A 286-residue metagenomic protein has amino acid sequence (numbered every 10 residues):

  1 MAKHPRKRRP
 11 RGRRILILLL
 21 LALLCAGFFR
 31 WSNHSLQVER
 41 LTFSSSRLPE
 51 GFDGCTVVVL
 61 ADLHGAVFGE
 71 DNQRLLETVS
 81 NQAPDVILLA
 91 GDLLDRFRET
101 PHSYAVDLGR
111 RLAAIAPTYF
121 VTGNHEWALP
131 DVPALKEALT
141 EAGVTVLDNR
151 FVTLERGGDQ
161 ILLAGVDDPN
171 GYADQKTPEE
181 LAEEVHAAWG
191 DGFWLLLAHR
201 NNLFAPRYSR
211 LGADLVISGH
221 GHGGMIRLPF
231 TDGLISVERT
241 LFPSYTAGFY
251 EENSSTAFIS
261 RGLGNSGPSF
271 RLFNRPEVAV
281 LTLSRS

Functional and structural regions predicted by a protein language model:
M1-G51: N-terminal membrane-anchoring alpha-helices
V38, G54-T56, Q160: Short, mixed charged/polar active-site loops that provide acid/base catalysis or chelate metal/phosphate cofactors
V38-R40, L60, L163: Hydrophobic residues on conserved beta-strands that form the core of alpha/beta folds
R47-L48, G65, W127-L215, G221 (+4 more regions): Conserved catalytic scaffold of divalent metal-dependent phosphoesterases
E50-F52, N81, L112, E155 (+1 more regions): Short, flexible hinge/linker loops that cap or flank conserved catalytic cores
D53-V57, D174-T177: Short, charged, solvent-exposed linker or helix-capping segments at domain edges/interfaces that act as flexible hinges
C55-R150: Membrane-embedded segments
G223-P229: His/Asp/Glu-enriched short active-site or ligand-binding loop at hydrolase and phosphoryl-transfer sites
